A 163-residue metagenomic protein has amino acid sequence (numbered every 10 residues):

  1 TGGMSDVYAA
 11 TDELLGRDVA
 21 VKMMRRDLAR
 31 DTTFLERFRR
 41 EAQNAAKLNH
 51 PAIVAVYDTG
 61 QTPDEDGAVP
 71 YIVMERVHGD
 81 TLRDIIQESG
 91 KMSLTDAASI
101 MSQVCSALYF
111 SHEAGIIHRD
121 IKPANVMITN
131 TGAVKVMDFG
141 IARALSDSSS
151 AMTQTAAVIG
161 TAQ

Functional and structural regions predicted by a protein language model:
D6: Conserved N-lobe ATP-binding subsite of Hanks-type protein kinase domains, especially the beta3 VAIK lysine
T11-D18: Conserved N-lobe loop of protein kinases adjacent to the ATP-binding glycine-rich P-loop
R25-K47: AlphaC helix of the eukaryotic protein kinase fold
R30-T33, A68, T129-Q163: Activation segment of protein kinases
T59-T62: Activation-segment/catalytic-loop signature of the eukaryotic protein kinase fold
D66-T81, I85: Conserved short submotifs of the Hanks-type protein kinase catalytic core that shape the nucleotide-binding pocket
I100-M101: Activation segment signature within eukaryotic-like protein kinase domains
V104-I116: Protein kinase catalytic-loop region centered on the HRD/HxD motif
